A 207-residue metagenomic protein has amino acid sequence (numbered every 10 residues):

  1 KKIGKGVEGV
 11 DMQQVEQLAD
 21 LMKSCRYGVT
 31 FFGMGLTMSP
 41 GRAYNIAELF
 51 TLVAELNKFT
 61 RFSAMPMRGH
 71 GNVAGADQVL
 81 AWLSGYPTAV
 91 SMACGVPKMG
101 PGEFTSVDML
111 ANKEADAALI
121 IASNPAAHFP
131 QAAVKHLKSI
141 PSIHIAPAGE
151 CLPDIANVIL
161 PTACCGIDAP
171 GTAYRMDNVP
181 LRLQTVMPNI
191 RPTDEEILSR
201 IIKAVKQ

Functional and structural regions predicted by a protein language model:
K1-R61, Y86-P87, S91-Q207: Non-catalytic alpha/beta scaffold blocks inside enzyme catalytic domains
R61-P87: Short connector loops at secondary-structure junctions
